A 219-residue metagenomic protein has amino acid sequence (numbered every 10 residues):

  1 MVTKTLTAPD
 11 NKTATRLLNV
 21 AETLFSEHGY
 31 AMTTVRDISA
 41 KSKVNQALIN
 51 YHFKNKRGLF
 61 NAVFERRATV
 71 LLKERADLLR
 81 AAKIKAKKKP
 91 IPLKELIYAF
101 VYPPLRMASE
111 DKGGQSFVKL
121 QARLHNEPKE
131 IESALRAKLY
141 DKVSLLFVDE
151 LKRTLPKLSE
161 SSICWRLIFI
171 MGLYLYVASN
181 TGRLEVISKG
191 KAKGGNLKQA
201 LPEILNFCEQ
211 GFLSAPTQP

Functional and structural regions predicted by a protein language model:
V2, K138-P219: C-terminal peripheral helix-coil segments that are non-catalytic and often amphipathic
N11-N19, F53-R80, R136: An amphipathic alpha-helix adjacent to DNA-recognition modules
R16, L24, H28-G58, A62-R66: Helix-turn-helix
L18, K94-V101, K198-E209: Short, amphipathic alpha-helical "lid/cap" segments that border enzyme active or binding sites
D77-G114: Hydrophobic alpha-helical connector segments
K94-A99, D111-K138, T181-V186: Amphipathic alpha-helical segments used for helix-helix packing
F100-P104, V118-H125, I170, Y174 (+1 more regions): Short alpha-helical scaffolding segments that buttress acidic/His motifs in well-ordered protein cores
